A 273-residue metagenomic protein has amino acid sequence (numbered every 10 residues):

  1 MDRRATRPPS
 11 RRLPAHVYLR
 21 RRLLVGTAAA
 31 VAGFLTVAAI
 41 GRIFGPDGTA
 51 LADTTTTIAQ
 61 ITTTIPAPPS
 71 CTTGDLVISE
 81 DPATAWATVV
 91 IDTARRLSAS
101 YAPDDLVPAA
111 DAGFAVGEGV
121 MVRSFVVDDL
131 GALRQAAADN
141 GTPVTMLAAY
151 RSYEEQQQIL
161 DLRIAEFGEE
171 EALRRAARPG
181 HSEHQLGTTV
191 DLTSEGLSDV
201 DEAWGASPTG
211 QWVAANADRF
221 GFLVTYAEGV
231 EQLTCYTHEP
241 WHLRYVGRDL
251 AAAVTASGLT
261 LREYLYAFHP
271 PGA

Functional and structural regions predicted by a protein language model:
D2-A149, Y153-A273: Extracytoplasmic cell-surface/polysaccharide-interacting catalytic and binding patches
